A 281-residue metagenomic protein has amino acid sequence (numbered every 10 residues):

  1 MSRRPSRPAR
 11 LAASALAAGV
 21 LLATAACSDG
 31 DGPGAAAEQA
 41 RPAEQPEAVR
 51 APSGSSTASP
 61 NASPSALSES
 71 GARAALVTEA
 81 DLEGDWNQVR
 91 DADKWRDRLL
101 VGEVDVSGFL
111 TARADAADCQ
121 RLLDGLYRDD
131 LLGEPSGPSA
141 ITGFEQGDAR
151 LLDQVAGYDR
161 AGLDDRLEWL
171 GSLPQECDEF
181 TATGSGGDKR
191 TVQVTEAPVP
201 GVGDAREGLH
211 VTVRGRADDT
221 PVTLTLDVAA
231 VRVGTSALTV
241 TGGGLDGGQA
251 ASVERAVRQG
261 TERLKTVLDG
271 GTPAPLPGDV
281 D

Functional and structural regions predicted by a protein language model:
M1-A25: Sec-dependent bacterial lipoprotein signal peptides
L11-S14, T24-A74, R113-A114, L268-D281: N-terminal low-complexity, Pro/Thr-rich disordered segments that flank secretion/membrane-targeting signals
A66-L67, L76, D164, G247-A251: Soluble non-cytosolic domains of exported or imported proteins
S70, L82-R90, K94-R96: Primarily extracytoplasmic ectodomains and periplasmic/lumenal surface modules that are beta-strand-rich
V77, D81, D165, S252-R255 (+1 more regions): Extracytoplasmic/secreted proteins, especially bacterial periplasmic and envelope-associated proteins
D81, N87, D124, D159-A161 (+2 more regions): Sec-exported extracytoplasmic/periplasmic mature domains
D93-R216, T220, P277-V280: A small/polar (G/S/T-enriched), proline-flanked helix-loop surface module common in exported/cell-envelope proteins
V192-R258, R263: A short, solvent-exposed beta-edge/loop patch
